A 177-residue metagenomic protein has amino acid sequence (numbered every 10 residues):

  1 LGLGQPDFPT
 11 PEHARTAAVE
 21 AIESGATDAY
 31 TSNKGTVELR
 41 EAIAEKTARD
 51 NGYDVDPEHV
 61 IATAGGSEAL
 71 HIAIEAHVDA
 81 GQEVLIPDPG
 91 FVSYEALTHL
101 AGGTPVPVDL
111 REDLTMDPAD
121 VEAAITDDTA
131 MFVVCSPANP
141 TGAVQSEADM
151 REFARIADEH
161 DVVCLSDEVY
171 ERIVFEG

Functional and structural regions predicted by a protein language model:
G2-G65, I72: N-terminal small-domain helix-loop-helix segment of the aminotransferase-like
P6, S67, F91, S136-N139 (+1 more regions): Short glycine-rich anion-binding loops that position phosphate/pyrophosphate groups of nucleotides and phosphorylated
D7, E12, D54-V55, A96 (+2 more regions): Conserved catalytic-core motifs of eukaryotic protein kinase domains, centered on the activation segment
A17-A21, A42, K46, L97 (+2 more regions): Alpha-helical structural signal in soluble globular domains
E58, E75-A130, V134: PLP-dependent aminotransferase-like
E112-E176: Active-site phosphate-binding strand-loop segment of PLP-dependent enzymes
